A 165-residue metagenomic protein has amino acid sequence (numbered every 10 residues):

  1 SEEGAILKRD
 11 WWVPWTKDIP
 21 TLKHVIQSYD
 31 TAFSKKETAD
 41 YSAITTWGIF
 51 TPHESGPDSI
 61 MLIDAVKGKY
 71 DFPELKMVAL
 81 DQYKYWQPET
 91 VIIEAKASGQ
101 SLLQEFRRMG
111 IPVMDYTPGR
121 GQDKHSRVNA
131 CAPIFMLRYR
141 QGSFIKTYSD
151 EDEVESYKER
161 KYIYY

Functional and structural regions predicted by a protein language model:
S1-T31: ATPase catalytic-site recognition across NTP-hydrolyzing enzymes
W12-T16, G48, Q87: Short linear interaction motif-like sites in intrinsically disordered regions of transcription factors
D18-I19, E37, K84: Generic structural signal for beta-strand residues in well-ordered domains
T21-L22, D40, Q87: Residue-level preference for short coil/turn positions at secondary-structure junctions
Y29-S42: An active-site-proximal beta-strand-loop segment
F33-K35, G48-T51: Short, low-complexity Ser/Thr-rich regulatory SLiMs
A43, F50-Y165: Mg2+-dependent endonuclease catalytic cores in nucleic-acid-processing enzymes, primarily RNase H-like
